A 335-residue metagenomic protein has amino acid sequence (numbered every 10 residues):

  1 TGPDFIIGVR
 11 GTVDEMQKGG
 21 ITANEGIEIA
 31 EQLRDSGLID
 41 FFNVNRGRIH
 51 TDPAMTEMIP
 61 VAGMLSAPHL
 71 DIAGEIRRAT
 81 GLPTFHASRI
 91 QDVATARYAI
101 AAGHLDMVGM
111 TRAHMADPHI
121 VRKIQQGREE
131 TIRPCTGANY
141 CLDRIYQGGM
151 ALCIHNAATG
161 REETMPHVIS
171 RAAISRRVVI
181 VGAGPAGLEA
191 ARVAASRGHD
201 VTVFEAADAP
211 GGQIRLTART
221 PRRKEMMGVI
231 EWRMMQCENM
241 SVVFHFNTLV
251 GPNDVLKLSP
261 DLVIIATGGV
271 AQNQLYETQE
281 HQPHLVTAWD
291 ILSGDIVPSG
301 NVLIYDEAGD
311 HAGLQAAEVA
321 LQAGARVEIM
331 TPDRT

Functional and structural regions predicted by a protein language model:
T1-V181, P185, E189-S196, D200-V201 (+2 more regions): Flavin-dependent oxidoreductase catalytic cores
V9, N45-H50, E205-T220, G228-M235 (+1 more regions): Short connector loops at secondary-structure junctions
V44, M110, I264-A266, I304: Redox-cofactor binding/interface segments in oxidoreductases and associated redox assembly factors
P53-M58, Q213-A218, Y276-T278: Short acidic, glycine/proline-rich loop/turn micro-motifs
E57-L65, V168-S170, S175-R176, L216-G228 (+3 more regions): Short, contiguous acidic/charged loop-to-helix segments that flank catalytic cores in large enzymes
D117-V121, Q213, Q274-L275, D295-V297: Short, charged, surface-exposed secondary-structure boundary motifs
S175-A206, H245-S259, A266-T335: Rossmann-like dinucleotide/flavin-binding elements
G212-L258: N-terminal Rossmann-like dinucleotide/flavin-binding domain of flavoprotein oxidoreductases that bind FAD/FMN
